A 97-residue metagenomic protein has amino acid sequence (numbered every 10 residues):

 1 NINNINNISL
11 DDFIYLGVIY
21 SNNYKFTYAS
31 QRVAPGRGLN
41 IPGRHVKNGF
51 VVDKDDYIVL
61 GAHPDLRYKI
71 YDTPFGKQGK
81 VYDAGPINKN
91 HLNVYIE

Functional and structural regions predicted by a protein language model:
N1-E97: Solvent-exposed, well-ordered loop and adjacent helix/strand elements within mature globular domains that form
